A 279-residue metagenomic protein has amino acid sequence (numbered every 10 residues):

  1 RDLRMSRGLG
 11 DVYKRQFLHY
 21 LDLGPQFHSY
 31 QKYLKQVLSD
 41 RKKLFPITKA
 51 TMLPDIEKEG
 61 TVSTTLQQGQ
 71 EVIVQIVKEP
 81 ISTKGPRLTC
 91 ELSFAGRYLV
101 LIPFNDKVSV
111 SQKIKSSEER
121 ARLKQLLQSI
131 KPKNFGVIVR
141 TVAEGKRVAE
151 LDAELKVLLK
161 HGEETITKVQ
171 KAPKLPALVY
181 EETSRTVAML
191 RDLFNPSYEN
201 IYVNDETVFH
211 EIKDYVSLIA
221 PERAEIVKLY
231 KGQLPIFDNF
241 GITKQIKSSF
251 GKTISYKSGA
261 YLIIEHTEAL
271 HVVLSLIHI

Functional and structural regions predicted by a protein language model:
R1-H278: DE-rich acidic low-complexity regions and acidic surface loops
